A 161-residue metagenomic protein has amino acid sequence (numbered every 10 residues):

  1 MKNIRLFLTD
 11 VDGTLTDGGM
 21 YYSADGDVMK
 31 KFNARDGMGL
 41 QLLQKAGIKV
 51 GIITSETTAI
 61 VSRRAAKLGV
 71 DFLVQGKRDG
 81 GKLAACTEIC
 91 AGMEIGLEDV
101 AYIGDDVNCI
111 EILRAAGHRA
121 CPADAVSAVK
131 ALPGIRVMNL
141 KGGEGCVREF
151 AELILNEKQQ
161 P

Functional and structural regions predicted by a protein language model:
M1-L83: Alpha-helical substrate-recognition element adjacent to the catalytic core
G26-K30, K67-L68, F72-L73, L83-P161: Mg2+-dependent phosphoryl-transfer enzymes with acidic/Ser/Thr/Gly-rich catalytic loops
